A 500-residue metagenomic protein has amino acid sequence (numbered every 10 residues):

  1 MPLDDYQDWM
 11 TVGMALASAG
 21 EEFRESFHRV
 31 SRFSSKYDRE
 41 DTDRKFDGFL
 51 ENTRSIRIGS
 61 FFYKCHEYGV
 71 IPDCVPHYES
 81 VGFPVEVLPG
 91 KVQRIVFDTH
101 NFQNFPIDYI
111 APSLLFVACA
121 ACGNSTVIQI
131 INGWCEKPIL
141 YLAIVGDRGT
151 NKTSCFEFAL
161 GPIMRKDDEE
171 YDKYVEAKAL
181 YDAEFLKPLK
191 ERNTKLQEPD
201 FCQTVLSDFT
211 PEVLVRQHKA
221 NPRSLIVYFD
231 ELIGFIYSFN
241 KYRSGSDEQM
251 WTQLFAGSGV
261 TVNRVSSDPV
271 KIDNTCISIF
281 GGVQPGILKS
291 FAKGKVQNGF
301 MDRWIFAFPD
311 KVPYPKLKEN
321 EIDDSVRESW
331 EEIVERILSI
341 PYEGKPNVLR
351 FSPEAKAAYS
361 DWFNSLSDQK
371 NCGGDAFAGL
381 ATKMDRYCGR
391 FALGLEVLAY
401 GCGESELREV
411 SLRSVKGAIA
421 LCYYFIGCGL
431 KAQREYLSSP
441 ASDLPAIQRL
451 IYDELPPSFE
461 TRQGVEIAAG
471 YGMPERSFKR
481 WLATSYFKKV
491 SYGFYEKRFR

Functional and structural regions predicted by a protein language model:
M1-C74, G389, L393, V397 (+4 more regions): Modules that initiate DNA replication and primer synthesis
I71-R500: Phosphate-handling catalytic cores of nucleic-acid transaction enzymes
